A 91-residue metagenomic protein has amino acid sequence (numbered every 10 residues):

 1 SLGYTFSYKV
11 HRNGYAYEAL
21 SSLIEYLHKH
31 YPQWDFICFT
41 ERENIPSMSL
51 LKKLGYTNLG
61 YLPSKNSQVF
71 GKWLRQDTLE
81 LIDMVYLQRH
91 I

Functional and structural regions predicted by a protein language model:
S1-I91: Acyl-donor (CoA/ACP) binding surface of acyl/acetyltransferases
